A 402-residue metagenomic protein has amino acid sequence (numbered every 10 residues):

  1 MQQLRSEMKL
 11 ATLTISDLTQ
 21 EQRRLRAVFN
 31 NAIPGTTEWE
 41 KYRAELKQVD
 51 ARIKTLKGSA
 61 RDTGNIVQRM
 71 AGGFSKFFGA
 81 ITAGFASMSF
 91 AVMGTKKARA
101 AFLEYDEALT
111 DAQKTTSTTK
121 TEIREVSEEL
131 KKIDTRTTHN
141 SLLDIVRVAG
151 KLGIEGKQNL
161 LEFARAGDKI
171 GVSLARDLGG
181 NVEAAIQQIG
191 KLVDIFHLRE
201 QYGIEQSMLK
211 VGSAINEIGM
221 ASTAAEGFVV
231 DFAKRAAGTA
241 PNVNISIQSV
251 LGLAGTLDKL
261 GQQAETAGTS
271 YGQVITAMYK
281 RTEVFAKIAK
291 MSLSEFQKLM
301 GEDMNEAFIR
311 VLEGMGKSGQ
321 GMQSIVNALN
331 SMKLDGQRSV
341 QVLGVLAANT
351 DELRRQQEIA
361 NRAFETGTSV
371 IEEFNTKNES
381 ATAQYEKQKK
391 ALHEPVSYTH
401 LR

Functional and structural regions predicted by a protein language model:
M1-G73, S87, K97-A100, D111-K114 (+8 more regions): Extended, charge-rich, low-hydrophobicity segments
Q3-E7, R24, A80-D134, D144-L152 (+10 more regions): Small-residue helix-packing and pore-constriction motifs in hydrophobic alpha-helices
S318-G319, D335: Long, ordered, amphipathic alpha-helical scaffolds
T399-H400: Conserved small/polar residues in nucleotide/adenosyl-binding loops
